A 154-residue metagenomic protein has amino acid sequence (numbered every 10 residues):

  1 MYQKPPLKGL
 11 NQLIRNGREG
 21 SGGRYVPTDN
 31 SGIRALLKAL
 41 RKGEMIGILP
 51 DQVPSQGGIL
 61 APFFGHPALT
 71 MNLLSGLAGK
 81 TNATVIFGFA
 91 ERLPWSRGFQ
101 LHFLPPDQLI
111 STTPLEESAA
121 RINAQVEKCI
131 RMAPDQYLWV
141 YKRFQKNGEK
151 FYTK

Functional and structural regions predicted by a protein language model:
M1-E44: Conserved nucleotide-cofactor-binding alpha/beta core module
N30-K154: Non-catalytic C-terminal accessory region of glycerolipid acyltransferases and related lyso-lipid remodeling enzymes
